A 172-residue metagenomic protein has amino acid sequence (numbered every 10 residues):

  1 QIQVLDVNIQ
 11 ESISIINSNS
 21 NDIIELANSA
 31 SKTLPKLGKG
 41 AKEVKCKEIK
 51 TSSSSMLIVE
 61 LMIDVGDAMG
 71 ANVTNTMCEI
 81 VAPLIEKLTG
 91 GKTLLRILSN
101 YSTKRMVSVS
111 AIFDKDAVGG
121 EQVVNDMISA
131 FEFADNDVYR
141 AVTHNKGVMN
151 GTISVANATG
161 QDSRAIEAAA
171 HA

Functional and structural regions predicted by a protein language model:
Q1-G40, K45-T51: Hydrophobic alpha-helical hairpins/lids featuring a short glycine-rich hinge
I2-D6, L57-D67: Short, hydrophobic beta-strand segments
S12-I16, E25-A30, I63-G66, V123-V124 (+2 more regions): A generic short-segment signal for beta-strand/edge and adjacent turn/coil regions
K42, S53-L57, G91: Residues at beta-strand starts and edge strands
K47-S54, I58, E121, Y139: N-proximal short alpha-helices
K50, I63-V65, S99: Short, flexible loop/turn elements at secondary-structure junctions
D67-M69, T74-A172: Glycine-rich anion/phosphate-binding loop at the beta-strand->alpha-helix junction
